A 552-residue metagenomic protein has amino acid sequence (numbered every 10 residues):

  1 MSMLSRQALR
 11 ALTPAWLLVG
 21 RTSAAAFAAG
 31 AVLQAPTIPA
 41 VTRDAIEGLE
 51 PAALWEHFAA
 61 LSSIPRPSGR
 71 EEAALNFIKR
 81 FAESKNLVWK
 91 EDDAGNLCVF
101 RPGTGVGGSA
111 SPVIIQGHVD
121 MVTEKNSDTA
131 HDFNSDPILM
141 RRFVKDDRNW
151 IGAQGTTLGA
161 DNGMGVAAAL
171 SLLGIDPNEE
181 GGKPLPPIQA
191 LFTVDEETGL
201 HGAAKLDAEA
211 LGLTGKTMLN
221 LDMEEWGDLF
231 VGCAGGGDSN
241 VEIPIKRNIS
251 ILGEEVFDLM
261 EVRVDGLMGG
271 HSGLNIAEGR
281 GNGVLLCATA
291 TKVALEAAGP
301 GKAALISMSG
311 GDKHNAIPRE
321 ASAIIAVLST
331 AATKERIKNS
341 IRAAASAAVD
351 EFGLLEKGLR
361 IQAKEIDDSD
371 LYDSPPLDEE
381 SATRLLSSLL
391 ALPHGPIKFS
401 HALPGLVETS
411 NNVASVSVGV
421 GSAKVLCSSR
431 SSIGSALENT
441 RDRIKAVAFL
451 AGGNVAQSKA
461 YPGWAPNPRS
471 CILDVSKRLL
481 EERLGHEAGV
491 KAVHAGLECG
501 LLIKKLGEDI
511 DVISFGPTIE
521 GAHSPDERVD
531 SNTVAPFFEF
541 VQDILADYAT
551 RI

Functional and structural regions predicted by a protein language model:
M1-Q34: N-terminal mitochondrial targeting presequence
V32-W150: Acidic/His- and Gly-rich active-site-bordering loop/insert found across diverse amide/peptide-bond hydrolases
I46-L54, H401, E408-A423, S428 (+1 more regions): Zn-dependent metallopeptidase/amidohydrolase metal-coordination segment
A59-S63, G311-H314, I324, R360-P376 (+3 more regions): A short beta-alpha structural unit
G107-E209, T214-K216, D238, E379-A382 (+3 more regions): Active-site metal-coordination/substrate-binding segment of hydrolases, especially metallo-dependent peptidases
P184-G283, C287, T291, L295-E296: Fold-level recognition of mixed alpha/beta catalytic cores in primary-metabolism enzymes, strongest
A210-L211, G279-P300, S329-K334, E380-L390 (+4 more regions): His/Asp/Glu-rich mid-to-C-terminal helical/loop segments that flank catalytic regions of hydrolases
H314-G395, F399: A conserved active-site cap/scaffold subdomain adjacent to cofactor or substrate pockets
